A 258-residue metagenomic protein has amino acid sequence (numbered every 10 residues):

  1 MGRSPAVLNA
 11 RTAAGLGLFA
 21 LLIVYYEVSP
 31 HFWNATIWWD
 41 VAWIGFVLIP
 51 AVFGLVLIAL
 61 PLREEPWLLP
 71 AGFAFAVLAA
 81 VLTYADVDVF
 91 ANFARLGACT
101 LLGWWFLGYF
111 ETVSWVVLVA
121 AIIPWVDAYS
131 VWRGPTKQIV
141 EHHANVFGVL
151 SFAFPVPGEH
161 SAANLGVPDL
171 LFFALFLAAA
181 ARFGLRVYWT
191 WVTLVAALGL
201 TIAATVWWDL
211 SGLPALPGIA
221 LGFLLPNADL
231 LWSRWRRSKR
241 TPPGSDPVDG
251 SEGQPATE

Functional and structural regions predicted by a protein language model:
M1-E258: A membrane-topology feature that recognizes alpha-helical transmembrane segments and their immediate juxtamembrane
